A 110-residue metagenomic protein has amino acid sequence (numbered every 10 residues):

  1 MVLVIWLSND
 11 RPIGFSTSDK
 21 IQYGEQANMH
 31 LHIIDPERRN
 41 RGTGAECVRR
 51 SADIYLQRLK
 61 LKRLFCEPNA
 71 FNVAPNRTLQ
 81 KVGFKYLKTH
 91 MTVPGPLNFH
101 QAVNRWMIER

Functional and structural regions predicted by a protein language model:
V2-R110: Acyl-donor (CoA/ACP) binding surface of acyl/acetyltransferases
